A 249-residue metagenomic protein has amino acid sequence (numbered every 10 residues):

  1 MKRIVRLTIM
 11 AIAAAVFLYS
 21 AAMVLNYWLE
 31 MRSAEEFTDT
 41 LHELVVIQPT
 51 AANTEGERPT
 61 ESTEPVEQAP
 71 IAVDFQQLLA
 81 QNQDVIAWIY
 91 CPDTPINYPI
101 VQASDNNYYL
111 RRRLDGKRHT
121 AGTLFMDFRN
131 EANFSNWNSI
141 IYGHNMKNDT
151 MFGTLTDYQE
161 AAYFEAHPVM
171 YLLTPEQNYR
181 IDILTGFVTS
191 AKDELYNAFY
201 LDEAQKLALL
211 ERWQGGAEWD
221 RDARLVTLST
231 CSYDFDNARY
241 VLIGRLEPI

Functional and structural regions predicted by a protein language model:
M1-V16: N-terminal Sec-pathway targeting helices
F17-I249: Solvent-exposed, non-transmembrane regions of membrane-associated and secreted proteins
